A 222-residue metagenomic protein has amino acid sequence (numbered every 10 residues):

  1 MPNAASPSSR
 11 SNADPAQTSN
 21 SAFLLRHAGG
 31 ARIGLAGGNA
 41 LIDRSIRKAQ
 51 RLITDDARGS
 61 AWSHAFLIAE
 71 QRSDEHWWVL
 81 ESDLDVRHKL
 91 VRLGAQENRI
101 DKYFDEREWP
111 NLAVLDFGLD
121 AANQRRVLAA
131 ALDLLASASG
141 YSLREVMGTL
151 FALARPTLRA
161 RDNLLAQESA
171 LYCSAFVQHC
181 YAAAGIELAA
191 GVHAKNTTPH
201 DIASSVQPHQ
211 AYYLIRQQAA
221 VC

Functional and structural regions predicted by a protein language model:
M1-C222: Cysteine-nucleophile amide-bond enzymes
